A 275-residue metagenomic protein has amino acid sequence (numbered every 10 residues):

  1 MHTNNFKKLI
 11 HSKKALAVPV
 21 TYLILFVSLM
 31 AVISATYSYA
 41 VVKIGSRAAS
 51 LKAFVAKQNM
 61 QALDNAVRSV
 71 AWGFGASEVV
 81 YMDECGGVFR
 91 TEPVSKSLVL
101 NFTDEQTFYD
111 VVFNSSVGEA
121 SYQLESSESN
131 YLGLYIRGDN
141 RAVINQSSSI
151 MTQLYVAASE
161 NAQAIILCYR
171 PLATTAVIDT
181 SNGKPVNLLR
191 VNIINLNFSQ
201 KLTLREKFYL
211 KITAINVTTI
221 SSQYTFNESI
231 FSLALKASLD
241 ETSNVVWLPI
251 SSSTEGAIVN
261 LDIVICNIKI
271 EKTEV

Functional and structural regions predicted by a protein language model:
M1-K14: N-terminal leader/signal peptides at the extreme start of proteins
S12-A40, K52: N-terminal single-pass transmembrane signal-anchor helix
Y37-A162: Beta-strand/loop motifs with alternating small/hydrophobic and polar/acidic residues, enriched in the first structured
M82, C266-V275: Accessory DNA-engaging acidic/polar modules
T103-N260, E271-V275: Intrinsically disordered, low-complexity regions enriched in Pro/Ser/Thr/Gly and acidic residues
